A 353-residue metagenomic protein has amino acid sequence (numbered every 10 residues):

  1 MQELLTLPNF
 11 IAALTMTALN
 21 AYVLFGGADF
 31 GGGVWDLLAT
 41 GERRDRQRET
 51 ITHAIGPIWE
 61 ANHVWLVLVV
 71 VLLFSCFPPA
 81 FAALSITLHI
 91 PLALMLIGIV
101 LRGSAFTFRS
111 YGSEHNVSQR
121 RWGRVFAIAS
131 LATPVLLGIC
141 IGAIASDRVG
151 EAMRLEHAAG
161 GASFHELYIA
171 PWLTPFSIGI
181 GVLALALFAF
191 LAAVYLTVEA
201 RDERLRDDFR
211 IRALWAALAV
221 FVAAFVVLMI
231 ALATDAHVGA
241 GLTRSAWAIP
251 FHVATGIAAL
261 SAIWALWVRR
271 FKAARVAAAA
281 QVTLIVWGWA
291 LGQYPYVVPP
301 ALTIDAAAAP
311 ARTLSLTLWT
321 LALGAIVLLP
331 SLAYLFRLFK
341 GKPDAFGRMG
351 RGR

Functional and structural regions predicted by a protein language model:
M1-A61, V67-V70: N-terminal signal-anchor module of multipass membrane proteins
M1-T15, F74-H89, A145-A152, L167-P175: Helix-coil boundary and interhelical linker segments in multi-pass alpha-helical membrane proteins
I11-V23, S85-I99, A127-A132, P171-L187 (+1 more regions): Alpha-helical transmembrane segments
A39-E49, S113-S118, R201-R204, G341: Juxtamembrane helix-boundary/capping and inter-helix hinge elements in multi-pass membrane proteins
I58-A132, V238-A246: Membrane-interface helix-loop-helix modules in multi-pass inner-membrane proteins
F108-L266, R270, A274: Long, contiguous internal "core" modules enriched in hydrophobic/ aromatic residues
V298-T317: Short, membrane-exposed interhelical loops at transmembrane-helix boundaries
G341-R353: Short, highly charged, low-complexity non-transmembrane loops/tails of multi-pass membrane proteins
